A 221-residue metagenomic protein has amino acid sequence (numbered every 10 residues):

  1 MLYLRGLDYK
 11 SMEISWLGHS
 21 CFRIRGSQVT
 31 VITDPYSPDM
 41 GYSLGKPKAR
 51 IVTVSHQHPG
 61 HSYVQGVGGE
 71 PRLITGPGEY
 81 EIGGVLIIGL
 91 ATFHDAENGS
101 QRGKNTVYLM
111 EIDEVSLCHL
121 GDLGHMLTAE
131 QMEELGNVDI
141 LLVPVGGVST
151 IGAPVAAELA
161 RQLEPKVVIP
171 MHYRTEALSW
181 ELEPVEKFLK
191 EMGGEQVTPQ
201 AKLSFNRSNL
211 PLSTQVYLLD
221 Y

Functional and structural regions predicted by a protein language model:
M1-S11: N-terminal amphipathic/basic-hydrophobic helices that include classical n-h-c signal peptides and signal-anchor
Y9-M40, Q101-G121, I140: Conserved beta-strand hairpin/beta-sheet module of binuclear metal-dependent hydrolase folds, prominently
S15, Q101-R102, V167-Y221: Binuclear metal-ion centers of metallo-dependent hydrolases, dominated by the metallo-beta-lactamase
R23, P38-G41, Q57-S62, H125-T128 (+2 more regions): Active-site environment of divalent metal-dependent phosphoester hydrolases
I24, V52, I87, D122 (+1 more regions): Divalent metal-coordination and catalytic microenvironments
P38-E79, E133-L142: Active-site metal-binding motif and surrounding structural segment of the metallo-beta-lactamase
Y63-C118, M126: Portal/gating segments that form or line small-molecule/metal binding sites
A96-L163, W180: Active-site-proximal loop/helix segments of hydrolase catalytic cores
